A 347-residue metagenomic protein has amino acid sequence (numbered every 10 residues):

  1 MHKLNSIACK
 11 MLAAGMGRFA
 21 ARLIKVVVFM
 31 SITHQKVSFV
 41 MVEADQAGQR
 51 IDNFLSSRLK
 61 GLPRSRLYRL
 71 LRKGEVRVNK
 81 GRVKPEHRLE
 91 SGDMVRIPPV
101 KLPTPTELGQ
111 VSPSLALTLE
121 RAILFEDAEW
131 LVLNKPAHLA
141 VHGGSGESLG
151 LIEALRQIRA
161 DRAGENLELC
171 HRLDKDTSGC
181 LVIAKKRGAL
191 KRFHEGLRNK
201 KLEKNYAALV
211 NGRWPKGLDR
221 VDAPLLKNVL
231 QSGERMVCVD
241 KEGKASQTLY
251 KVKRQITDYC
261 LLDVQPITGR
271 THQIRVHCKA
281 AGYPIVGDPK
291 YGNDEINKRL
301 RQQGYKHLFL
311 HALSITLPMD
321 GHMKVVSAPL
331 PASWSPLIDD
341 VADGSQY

Functional and structural regions predicted by a protein language model:
H2-N5: Intrinsic-disorder-associated, low-complexity terminal segments enriched in Asp/Asn/His/Tyr and depleted of Lys/Arg
L12, F19, L23-Q231, R299 (+2 more regions): RNA pseudouridine synthases
S114-T118, K241-Q247, L310: Short coil-to-beta-strand transition motifs
E129, E242-K244, D258, R270 (+2 more regions): Short acidic/polar mixed-charge low-complexity motifs
S148-L155, K186-R187, T257-T316: Pseudouridine synthase
H171-R172, V239-E242, G304-H307: Short Gly/Pro-enriched turn/cap motifs at secondary-structure boundaries
Y250: Long C-terminal interaction/binding lobes of large macromolecular proteins
